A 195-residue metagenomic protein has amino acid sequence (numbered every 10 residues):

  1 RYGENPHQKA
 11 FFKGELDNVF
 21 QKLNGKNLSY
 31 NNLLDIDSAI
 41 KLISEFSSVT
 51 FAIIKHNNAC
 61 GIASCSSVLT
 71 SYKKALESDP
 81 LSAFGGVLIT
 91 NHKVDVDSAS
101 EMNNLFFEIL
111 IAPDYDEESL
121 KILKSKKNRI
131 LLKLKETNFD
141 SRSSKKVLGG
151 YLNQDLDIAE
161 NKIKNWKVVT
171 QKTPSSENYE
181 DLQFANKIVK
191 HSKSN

Functional and structural regions predicted by a protein language model:
R1-N195: ATP-dependent carboxylate/acyl-activation modules
